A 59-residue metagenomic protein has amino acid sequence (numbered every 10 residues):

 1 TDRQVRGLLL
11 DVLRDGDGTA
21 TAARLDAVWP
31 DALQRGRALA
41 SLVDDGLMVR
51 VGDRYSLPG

Functional and structural regions predicted by a protein language model:
T1-G59: HhH-family (HhH-GPD) DNA N-glycosylase catalytic core used in base-excision repair
